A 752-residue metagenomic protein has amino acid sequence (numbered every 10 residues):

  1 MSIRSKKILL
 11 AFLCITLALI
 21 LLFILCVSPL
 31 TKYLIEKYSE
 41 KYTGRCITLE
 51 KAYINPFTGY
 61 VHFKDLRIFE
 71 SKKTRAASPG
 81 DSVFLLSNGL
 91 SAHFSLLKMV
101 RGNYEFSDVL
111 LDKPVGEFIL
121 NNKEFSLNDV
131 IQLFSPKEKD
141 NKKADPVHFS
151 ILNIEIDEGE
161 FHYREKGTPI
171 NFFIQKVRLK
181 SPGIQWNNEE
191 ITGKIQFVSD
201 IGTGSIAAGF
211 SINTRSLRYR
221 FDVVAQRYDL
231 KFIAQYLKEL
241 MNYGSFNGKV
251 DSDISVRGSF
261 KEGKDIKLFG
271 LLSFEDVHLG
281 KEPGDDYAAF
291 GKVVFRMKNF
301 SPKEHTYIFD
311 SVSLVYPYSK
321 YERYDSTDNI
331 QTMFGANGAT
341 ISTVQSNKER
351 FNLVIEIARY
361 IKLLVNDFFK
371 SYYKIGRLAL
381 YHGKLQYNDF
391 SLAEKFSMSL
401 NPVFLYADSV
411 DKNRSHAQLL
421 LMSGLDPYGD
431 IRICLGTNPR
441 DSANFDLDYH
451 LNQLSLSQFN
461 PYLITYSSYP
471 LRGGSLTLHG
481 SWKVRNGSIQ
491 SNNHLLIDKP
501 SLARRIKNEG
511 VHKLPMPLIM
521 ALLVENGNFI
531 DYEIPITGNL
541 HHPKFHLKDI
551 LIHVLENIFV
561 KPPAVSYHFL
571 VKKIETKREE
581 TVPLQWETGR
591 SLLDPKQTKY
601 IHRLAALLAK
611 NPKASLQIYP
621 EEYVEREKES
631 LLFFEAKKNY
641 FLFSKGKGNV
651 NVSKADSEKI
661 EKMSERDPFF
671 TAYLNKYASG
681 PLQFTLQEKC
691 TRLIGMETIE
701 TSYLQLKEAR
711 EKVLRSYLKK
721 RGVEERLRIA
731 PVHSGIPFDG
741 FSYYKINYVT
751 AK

Functional and structural regions predicted by a protein language model:
S2-F12, F300-H305, D310, N366-K374 (+5 more regions): Extended terminal
S5, T16-Y53, V109-L111, Y228-V250 (+8 more regions): Extracellular/lumenal and peripheral-membrane lipid-interaction modules
L19-N121, I151, L179, I184-N188 (+8 more regions): Terminal hydrophobic membrane-targeting helix
S39, F63, L90, V109 (+17 more regions): Buried hydrophobic packing residues in well-ordered domains
Y42-C46, T74-H93, F106, G167-K180 (+11 more regions): Amphipathic hydrophobic-ligand
D65-S181, T214, K281-P402, K499-M516 (+1 more regions): Secondary-structure transition motifs
I131-G167, E189-D200, S259-F260, A336-H494 (+4 more regions): Solvent-exposed beta-strand/coil patches in large extracellular/periplasmic or lumenal scaffold regions
S211, V224-Q226, S273-E275, V315 (+4 more regions): Outer-membrane beta-barrel pore domains and translocons
